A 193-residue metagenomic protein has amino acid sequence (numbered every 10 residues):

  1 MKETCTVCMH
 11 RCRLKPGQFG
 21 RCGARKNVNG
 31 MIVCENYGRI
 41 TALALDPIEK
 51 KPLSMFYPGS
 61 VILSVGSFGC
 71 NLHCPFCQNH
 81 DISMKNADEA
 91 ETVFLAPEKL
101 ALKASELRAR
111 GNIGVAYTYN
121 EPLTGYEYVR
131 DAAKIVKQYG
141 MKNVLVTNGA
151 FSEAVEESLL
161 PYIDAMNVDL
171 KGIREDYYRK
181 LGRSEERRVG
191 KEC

Functional and structural regions predicted by a protein language model:
E3-A24, F68-H80: Local cysteine-cluster metal-coordination motifs and their immediate loop/turn environment, predominantly Fe-S cluster
N27-A165: Conserved Radical SAM active-site core
Q78, L181-G182: Short, flexible helix/strand-to-coil boundary loops that buttress conserved ligand/catalytic motifs in alpha/beta
K85-N86, R174-K180: A short acidic, helix-capping loop that chelates divalent metal ions and anchors anionic groups
R130, S184-E185: Charged helix-capping and loop-helix junction motifs
K171: Cell-envelope and extracellular/periplasmic
E186-C193: Conserved small/polar residues in nucleotide/adenosyl-binding loops
